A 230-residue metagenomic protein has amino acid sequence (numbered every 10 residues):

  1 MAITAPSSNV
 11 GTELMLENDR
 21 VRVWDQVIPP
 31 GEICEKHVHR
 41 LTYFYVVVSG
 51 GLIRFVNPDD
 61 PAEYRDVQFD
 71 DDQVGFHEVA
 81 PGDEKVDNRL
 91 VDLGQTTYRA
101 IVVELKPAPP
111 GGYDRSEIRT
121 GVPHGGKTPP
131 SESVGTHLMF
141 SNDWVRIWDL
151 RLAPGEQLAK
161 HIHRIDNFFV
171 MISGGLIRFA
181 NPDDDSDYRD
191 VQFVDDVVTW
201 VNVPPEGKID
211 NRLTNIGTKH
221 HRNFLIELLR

Functional and structural regions predicted by a protein language model:
N9-E35, L41-V48, G125, P130-A159 (+2 more regions): A short glycine-rich, His/Asp/Glu-containing loop-to-beta-strand
L16-E17, D59-G82, D183-P205: Short acidic-glycine-tyrosine-enriched beta hairpin
R40-D60, H163-D184: Glycine- and acidic-residue-biased ligand/ion/polar-headgroup-sensing regions
D83, L90, I101-V103, L213 (+1 more regions): Cyclic-nucleotide recognition modules
N88-G94, N211-G217: Asparagine-centered strand-capping/turn motif at beta-strand->loop junctions
T96-Y98, A108-P110, G217, H221: Secretory/extracellular carbohydrate-interaction modules and structurally similar beta-sandwich "look-alikes"
I101-D143: Surface-exposed beta-loop interaction hotspot
